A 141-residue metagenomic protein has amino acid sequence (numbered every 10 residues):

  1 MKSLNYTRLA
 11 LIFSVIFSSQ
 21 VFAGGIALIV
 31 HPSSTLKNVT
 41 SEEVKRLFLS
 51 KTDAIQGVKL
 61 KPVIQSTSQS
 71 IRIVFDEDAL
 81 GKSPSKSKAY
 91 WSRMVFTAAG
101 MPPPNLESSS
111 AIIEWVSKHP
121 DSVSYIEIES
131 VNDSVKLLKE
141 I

Functional and structural regions predicted by a protein language model:
M1-A10: Bacterial N-terminal signal peptides that target proteins for export
L11-F17: Repetitive helical segments and hydrophobic/amphipathic motifs
F17-A23: Sec/Tat signal peptide C-region and signal peptidase I cleavage site
G24-I141: Exported/periplasmic ABC-transporter solute-binding proteins
